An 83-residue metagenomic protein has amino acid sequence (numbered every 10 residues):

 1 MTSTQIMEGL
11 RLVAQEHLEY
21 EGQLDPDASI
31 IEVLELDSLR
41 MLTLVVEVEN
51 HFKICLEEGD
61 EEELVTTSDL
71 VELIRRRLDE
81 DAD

Functional and structural regions predicted by a protein language model:
T2-L36, R40-V45, N50-D83: Phosphopantetheine-dependent thiolation modules in NRPS/PKS and related acyl-activating systems
